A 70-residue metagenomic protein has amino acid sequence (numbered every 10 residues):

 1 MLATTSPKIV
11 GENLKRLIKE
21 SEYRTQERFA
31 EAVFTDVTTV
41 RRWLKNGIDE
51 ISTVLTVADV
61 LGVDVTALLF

Functional and structural regions predicted by a protein language model:
M1-Y23, E27-R28: A short, Lys/Arg-rich alpha-helix, primarily the initiator
G11-K15, T35, L61: Secretory-pathway ectodomains
K19, E31, D59: Short polybasic/polar patches that bind polyanions
E22-R42: Short alpha-helical DNA-recognition segment
T25-Q26, I51-V54, V65: Helix-turn-helix DNA-binding elements, focusing on the entry/boundary residues of the two helices that contact DNA
R41-R42, L55, L69-F70: Key DNA-contacting residues within the recognition helix of helix-turn-helix
N46-D59: Short, basic-rich loop-to-helix N-cap that marks the start of a DNA-contacting helix
G62-F70: Short C-terminal boundary/hinge segments that cap the last helix of small helical domains
